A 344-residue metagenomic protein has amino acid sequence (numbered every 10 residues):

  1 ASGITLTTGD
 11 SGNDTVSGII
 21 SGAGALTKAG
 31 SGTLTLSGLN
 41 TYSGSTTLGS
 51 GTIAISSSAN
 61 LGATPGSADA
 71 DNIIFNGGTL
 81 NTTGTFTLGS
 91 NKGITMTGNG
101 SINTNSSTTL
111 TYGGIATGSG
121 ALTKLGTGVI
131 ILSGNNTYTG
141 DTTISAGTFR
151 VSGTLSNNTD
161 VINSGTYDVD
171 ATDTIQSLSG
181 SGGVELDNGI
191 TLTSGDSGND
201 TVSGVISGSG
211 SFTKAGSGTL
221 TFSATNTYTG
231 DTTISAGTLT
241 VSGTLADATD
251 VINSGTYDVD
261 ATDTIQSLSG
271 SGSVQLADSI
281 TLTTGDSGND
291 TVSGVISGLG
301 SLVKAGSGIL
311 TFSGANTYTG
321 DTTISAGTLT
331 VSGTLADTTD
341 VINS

Functional and structural regions predicted by a protein language model:
A1-T15, S21-T35, S43-L110, T117-I131 (+5 more regions): Beta-strand repeat architectures
